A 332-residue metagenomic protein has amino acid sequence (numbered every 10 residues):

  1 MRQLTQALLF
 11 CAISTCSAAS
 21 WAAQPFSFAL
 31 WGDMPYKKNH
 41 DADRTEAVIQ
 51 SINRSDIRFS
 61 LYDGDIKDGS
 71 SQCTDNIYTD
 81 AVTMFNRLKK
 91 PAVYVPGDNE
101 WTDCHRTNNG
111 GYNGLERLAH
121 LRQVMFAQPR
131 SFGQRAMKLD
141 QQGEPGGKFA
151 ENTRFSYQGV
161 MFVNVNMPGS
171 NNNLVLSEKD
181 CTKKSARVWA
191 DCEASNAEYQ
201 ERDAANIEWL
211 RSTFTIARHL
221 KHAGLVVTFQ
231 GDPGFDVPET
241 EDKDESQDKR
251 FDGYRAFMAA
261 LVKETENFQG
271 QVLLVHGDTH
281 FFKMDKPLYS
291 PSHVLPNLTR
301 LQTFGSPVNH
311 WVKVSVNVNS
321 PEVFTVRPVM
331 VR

Functional and structural regions predicted by a protein language model:
M1-L8: Bacterial N-terminal signal peptides that target proteins for export
S14-S17: N-terminal signal peptide c-region/cleavage motif recognized by signal peptidases
W21-I77, H222: N-terminal active-site segment of His-dependent metallophosphoesterases
Q24, Q50-F59, V163, K179-P287: His/acidic metal-ligating clusters that form di-metal
D33, S60, D65, G97 (+4 more regions): Divalent metal-coordination and catalytic microenvironments
K37-N39, D68-S70, P96-H105, S170-V175 (+2 more regions): Active-site environment of divalent metal-dependent phosphoester hydrolases
Q72, I77-A205, W209, L288-S315: Extended active-site neighborhood of metal-dependent phosphoesterases/phosphodiesterases
N317-R332: A short C-terminal boundary segment appended to hydrolase-like catalytic domains
